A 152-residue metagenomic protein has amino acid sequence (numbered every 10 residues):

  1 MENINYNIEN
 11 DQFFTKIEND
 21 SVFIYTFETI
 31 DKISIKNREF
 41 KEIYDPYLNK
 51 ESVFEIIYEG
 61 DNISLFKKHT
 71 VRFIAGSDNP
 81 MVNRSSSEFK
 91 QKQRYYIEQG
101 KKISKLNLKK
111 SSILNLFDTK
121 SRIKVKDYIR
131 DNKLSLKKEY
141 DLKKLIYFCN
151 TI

Functional and structural regions predicted by a protein language model:
M1-L108: Aromatic-patch recognition
P80-K144: A short, solvent-exposed beta-edge/loop patch
C149-I152: A cross-kingdom marker for long, charged
